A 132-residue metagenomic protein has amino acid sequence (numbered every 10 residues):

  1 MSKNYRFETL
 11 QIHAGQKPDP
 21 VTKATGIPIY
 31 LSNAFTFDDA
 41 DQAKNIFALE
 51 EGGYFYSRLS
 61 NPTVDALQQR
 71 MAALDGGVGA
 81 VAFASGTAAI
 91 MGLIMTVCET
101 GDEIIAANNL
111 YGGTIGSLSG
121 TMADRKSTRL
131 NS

Functional and structural regions predicted by a protein language model:
M1-E51: N-terminal glycine-rich, Lys/His-bearing helix-loop that initiates the first secondary-structure elements of many
P28-I29, G79-V81, D102-E103: Structural motif
D39-A88, G113-G120: Conserved N-terminal alpha-helix of the aminotransferase class I/II PLP-enzyme fold
A73-L74, G92-T100: Alpha-helix C-terminal capping segments
T96-T114: Conserved PLP-anchoring active-site segment centered on the Schiff-base-forming lysine
A123-S127: A short helix-loop-beta submotif of the ANL/AMP-binding
T128-S132: Conserved small/polar residues in nucleotide/adenosyl-binding loops
